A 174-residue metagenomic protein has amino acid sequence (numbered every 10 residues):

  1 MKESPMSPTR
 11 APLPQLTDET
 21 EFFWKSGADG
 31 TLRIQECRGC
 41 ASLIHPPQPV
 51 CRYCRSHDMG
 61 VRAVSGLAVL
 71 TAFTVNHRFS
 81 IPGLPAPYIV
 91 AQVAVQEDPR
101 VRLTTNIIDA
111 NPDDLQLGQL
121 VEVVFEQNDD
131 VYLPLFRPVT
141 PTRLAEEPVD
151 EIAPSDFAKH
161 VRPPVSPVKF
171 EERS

Functional and structural regions predicted by a protein language model:
M1-L32, R137-P148: A broadly conserved sequence feature marking short terminus-proximal activation segments in nucleic acid-centric
P5, L103-E172: Well-ordered alpha/beta subsegment
G30-R33, P47, V64-G66: Short metal-coordination and nucleic-acid-contact micro-motifs, chiefly zinc-binding Cys/His arrays
E36-G39, V50-S56: Short, cysteine/histidine-rich loop/knuckle motifs that typically chelate Zn2+
C40-L43, L67-V69, F73: Residue-level recognition of beta-strand microenvironments
H45, D58-G60: Short functional micro-motifs and their immediate structural scaffolds
Y53, G60-V69: N-terminal juxtadomain amphipathic helix that follows a signal peptide/anchor or precedes a small N-terminal auxiliary
L70-P112, L117: Glycine-rich active-site loops that engage anionic ligands at enzyme catalytic sites
